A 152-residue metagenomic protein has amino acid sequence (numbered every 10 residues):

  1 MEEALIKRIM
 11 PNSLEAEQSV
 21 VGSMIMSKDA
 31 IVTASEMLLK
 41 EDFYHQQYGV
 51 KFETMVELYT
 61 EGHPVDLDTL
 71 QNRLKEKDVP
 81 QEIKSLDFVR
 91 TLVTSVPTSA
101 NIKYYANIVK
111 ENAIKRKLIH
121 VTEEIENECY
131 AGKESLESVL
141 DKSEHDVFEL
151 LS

Functional and structural regions predicted by a protein language model:
M1-N112: Noncatalytic partner-interaction/assembly domains of nucleic-acid and motor enzyme complexes, especially the accessory
T91-S152: Interdomain "pre-motor" coupling segment immediately N-terminal to P-loop NTPase/helicase cores
